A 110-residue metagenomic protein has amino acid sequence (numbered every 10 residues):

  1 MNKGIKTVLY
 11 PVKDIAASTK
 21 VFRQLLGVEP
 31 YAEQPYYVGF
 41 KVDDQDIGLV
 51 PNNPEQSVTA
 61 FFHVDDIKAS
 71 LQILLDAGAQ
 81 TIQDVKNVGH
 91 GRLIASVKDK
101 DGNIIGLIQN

Functional and structural regions predicted by a protein language model:
M1, A77-N110: Vicinal oxygen chelate
M1-T19, D46, V58-A60: N-terminal beta-strand motif that seeds the catalytic metal site of vicinal oxygen chelate
S18-R23, L74, G102: Conserved active-site tyrosine of GNAT-family acetyltransferases
L26-E33, Q80-D84: Short secondary-structure junctions
V28-V58, I104-Q109: Conserved short beta-strand elements that form part of the metal-binding/catalytic scaffold of enzyme active sites
P35, D65, V88-R92: Residues at secondary-structure transition points
A60-G78, K86: Mid-chain, well-packed structural core segment of small domains
